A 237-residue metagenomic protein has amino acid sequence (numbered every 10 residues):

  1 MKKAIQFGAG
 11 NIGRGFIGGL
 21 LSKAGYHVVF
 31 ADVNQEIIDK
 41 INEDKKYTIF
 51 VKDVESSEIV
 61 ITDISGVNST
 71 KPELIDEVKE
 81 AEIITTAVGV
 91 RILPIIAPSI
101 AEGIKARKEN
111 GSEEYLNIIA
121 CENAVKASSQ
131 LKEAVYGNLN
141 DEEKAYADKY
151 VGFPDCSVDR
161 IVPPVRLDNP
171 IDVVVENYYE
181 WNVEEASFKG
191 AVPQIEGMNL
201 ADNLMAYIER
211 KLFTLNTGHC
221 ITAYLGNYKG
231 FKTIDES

Functional and structural regions predicted by a protein language model:
M1-I5, N11-S237: Substrate/ligand-engaging "lid" and interaction regions
